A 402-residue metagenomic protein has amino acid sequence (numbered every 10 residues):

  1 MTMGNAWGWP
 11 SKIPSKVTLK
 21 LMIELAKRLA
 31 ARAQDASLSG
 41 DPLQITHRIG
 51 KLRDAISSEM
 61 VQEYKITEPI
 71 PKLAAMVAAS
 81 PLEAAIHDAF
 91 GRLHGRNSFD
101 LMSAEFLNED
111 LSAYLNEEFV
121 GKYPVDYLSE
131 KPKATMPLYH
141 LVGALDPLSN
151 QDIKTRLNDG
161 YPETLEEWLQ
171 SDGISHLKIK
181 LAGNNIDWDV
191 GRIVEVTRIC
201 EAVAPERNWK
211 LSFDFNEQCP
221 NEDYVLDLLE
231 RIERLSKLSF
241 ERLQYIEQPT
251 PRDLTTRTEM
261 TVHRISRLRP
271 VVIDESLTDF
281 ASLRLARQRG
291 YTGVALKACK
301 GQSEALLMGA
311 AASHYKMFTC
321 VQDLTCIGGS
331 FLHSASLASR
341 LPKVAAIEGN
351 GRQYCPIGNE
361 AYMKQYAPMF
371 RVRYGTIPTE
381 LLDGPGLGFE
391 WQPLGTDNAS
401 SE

Functional and structural regions predicted by a protein language model:
T2-N108: Metal- or metallocofactor-binding catalytic centers and their adjacent structured scaffolds across diverse enzyme
R32, A89, L93, L235 (+2 more regions): Change "in soluble alpha/beta enzymes" to "in soluble alpha/beta proteins
E63-L228, L243-P251: Active-site-facing alpha/beta catalytic cores
D100, H140, F213, I273 (+2 more regions): General beta-strand structural signal in soluble alpha/beta enzymes
L128-P132, Q170, H263-I265, Q288 (+1 more regions): Solvent-exposed alpha-helices and their adjacent loops that cap or buttress functional pockets in soluble metabolic
L169-Q170, E233, R287, S339: Non-catalytic positions within long, well-ordered alpha-helices that form the structural scaffold/packing of enzyme
H176-L332: Catalytic core of soluble alpha/beta enzymes
L324-E402: Flexible C-terminal active-site loop/helix
